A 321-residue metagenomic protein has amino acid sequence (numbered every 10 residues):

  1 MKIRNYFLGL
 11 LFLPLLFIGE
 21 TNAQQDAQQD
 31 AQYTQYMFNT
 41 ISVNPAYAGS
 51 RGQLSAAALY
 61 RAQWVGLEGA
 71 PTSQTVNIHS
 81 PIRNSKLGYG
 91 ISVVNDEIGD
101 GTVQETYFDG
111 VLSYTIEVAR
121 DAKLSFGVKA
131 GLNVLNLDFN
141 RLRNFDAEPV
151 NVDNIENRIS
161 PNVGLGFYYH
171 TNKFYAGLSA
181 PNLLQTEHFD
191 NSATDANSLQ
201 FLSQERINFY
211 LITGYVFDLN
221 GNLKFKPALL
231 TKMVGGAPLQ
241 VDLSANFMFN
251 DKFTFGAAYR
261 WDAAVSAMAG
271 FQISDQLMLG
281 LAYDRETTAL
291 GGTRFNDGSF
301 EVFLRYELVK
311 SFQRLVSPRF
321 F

Functional and structural regions predicted by a protein language model:
M1-L10: Bacterial N-terminal signal peptides that target proteins for export
G9-F17: Bacterial N-terminal signal peptides
F17-Q25: Sec/Tat signal peptide C-region and signal peptidase I cleavage site
Q24-F321: Subset of outer-membrane beta-barrel
